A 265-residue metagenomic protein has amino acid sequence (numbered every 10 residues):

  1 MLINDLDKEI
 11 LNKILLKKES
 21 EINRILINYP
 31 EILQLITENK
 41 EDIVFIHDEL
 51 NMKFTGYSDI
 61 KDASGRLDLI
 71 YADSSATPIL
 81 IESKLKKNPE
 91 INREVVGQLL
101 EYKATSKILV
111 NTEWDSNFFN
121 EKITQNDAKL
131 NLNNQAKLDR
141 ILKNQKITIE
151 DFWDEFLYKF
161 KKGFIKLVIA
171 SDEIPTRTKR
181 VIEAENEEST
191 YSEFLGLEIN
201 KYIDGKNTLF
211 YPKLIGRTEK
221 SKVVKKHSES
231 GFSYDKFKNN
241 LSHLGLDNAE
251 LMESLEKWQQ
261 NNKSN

Functional and structural regions predicted by a protein language model:
M1-N265: Charged, terminal alpha-helix-loop-beta segments that serve as non-catalytic nucleic-acid engagement and/or assembly
